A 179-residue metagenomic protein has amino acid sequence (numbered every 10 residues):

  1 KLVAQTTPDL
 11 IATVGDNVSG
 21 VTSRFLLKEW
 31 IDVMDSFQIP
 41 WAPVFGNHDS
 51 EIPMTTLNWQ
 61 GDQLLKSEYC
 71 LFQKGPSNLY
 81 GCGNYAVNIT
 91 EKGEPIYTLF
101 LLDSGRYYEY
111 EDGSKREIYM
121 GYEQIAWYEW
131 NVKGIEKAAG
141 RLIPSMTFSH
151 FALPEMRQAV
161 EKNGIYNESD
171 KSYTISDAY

Functional and structural regions predicted by a protein language model:
K1-E29: N-terminal active-site segment of His-dependent metallophosphoesterases
L10, Y97-L99, P144-M146: Structural motif
I11-D16, W41-N47, M146-S149, A178-Y179: Active-site neighborhood of phospho(di)ester-bond hydrolases with catalytic His/Asp-centered motifs
G15, L102-G105, S149-A152: Short loop/turn segments at strand-loop or loop-helix junctions that form parts of catalytic or ligand-binding pockets
S19, D49-S50, L153: Active-site micro-motifs of SAM-dependent methyltransferase domains
F25-R141, E168-D177: Extended active-site neighborhood of metal-dependent phosphoesterases/phosphodiesterases
A138-L142, M146-Y179: Active-site-proximal segments of metal-dependent phosphoesterases and phosphodiesterases across multiple
